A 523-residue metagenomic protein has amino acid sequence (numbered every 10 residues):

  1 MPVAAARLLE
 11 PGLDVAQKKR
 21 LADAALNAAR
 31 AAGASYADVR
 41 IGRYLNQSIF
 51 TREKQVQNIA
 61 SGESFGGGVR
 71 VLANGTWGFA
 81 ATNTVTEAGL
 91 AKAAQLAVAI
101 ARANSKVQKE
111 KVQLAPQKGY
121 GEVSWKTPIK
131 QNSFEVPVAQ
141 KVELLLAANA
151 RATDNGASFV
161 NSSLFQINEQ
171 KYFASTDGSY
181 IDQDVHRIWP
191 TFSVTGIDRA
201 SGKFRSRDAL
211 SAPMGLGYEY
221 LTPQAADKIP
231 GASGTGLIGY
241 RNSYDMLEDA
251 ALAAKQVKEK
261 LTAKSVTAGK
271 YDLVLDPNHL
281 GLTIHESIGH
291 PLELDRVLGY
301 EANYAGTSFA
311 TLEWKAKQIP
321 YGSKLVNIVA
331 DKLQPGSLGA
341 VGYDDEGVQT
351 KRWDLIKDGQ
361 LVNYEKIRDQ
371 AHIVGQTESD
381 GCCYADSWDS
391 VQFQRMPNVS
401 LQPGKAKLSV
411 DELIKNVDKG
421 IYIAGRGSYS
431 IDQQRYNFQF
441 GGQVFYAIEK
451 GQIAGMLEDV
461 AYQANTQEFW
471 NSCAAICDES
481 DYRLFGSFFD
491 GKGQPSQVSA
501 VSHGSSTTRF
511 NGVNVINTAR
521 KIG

Functional and structural regions predicted by a protein language model:
M1-G523: N-terminal small-residue-enriched
